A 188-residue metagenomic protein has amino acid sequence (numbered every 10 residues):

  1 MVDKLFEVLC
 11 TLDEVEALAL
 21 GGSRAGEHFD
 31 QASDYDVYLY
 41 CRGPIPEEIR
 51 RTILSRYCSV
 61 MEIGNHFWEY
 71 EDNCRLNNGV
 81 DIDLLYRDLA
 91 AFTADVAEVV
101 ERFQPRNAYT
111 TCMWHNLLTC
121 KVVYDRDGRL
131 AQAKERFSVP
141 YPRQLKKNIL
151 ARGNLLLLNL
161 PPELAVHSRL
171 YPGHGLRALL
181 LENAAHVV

Functional and structural regions predicted by a protein language model:
M1-A19: Helical scaffold of the NTase/Pol beta-like nucleotidyltransferase catalytic core
D3-E7, S23-A25, E69: A generic local structural motif
L5-V8, P46-I53, A185: Tryptophan-centric aromatic hotspots in well-structured domains and transmembrane helices
C10-L12, F29, H66, L76: A generic structural signal for short, solvent-exposed coil/turn residues that cap or connect secondary-structure
G22-R56, E71-L85: Catalytic metal-binding acidic patch
C58-P172: Conserved NTP/Mg2+-binding pocket subregion across the NTase superfamily
